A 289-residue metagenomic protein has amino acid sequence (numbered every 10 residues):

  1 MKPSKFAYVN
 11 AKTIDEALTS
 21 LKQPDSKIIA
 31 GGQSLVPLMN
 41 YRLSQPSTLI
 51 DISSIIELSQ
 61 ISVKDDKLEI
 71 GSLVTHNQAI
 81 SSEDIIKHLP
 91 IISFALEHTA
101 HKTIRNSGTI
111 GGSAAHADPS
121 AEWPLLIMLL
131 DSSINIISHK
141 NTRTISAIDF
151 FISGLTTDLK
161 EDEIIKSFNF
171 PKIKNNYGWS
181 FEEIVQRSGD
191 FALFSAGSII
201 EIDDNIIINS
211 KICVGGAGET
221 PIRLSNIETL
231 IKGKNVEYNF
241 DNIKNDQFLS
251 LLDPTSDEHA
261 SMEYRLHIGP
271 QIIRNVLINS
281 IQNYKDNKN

Functional and structural regions predicted by a protein language model:
M1-N289: C-terminal structural segment of proteins
